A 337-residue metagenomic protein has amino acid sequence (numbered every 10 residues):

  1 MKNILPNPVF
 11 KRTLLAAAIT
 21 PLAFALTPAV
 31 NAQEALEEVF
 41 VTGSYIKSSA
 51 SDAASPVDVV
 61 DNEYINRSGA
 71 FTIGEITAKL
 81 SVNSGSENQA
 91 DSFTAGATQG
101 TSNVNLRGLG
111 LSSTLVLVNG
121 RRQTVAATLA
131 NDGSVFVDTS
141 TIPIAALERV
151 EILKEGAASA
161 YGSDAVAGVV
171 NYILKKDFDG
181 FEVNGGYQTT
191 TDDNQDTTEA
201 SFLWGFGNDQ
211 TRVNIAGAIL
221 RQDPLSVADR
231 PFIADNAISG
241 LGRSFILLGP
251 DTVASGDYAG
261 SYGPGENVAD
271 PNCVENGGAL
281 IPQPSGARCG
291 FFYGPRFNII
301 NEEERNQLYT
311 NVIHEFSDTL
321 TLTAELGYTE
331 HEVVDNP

Functional and structural regions predicted by a protein language model:
M1-A35: Cleavable N-terminal targeting peptides that direct proteins into the secretory/outer-membrane pathway or into
L15, G69, I73, N306: Hydrophobic (often cysteine-bearing) scaffold residues that line and stabilize catalytic clefts of nucleotide/cofactor
E37-S68, G74, A126-N131: N-terminal periplasmic "start-of-domain" segments of outer-membrane beta-barrel proteins
E63-N66, R107, S140: Surface-exposed loop and edge beta-strand positions of immunoglobulin-like domains
E75-T101, L109, R121-P337: Surface-exposed beta-strand-turn/loop segments characteristic of Gram-negative outer-membrane beta-barrels
V116: Short aromatic-centered micro-motifs
